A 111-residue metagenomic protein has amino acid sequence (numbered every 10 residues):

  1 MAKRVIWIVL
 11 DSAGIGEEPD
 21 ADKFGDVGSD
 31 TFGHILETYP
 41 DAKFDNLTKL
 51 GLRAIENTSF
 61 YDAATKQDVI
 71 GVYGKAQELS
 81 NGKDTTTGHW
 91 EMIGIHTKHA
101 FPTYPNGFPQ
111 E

Functional and structural regions predicted by a protein language model:
M1-I6: Extreme N-terminal starter segment of soluble prokaryotic enzymes
V9: Generic enzyme active-site microenvironment
S12-E111: Active-site nucleophile/metal-coordination loop of metallo-enzymes that catalyze phosphate/sulfate and related
